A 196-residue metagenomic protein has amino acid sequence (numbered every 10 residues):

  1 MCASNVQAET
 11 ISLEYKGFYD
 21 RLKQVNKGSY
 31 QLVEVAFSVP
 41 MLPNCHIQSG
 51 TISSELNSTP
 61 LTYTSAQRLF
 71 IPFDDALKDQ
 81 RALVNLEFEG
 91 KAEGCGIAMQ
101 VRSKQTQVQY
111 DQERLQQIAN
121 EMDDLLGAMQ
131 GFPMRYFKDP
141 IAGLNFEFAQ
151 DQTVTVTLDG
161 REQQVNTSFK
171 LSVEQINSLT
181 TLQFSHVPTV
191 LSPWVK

Functional and structural regions predicted by a protein language model:
A3-N5: N-terminal signal peptide c-region/cleavage motif recognized by signal peptidases
Q7-E9, E55-L69, L115-N120, Q152-L171: Generic detector of solvent-exposed, compositionally biased contiguous segments
A8-D79: N-terminal Sec/ER secretory leader and immediately downstream segment of secreted/extracellular precursors
A8-V39, Q107-F146: Extracellular ectodomain segments of secreted/surface proteins
V39-M41, F88-G90, G160: A mature extracytoplasmic/lumenal domain signature
Q67-R135: Surface-exposed, polar helix/loop patches in the mature regions of secreted/periplasmic/lumenal proteins that form
D123-K196: Glycine-rich, aromatic-bearing surface loops/beta-hairpins
